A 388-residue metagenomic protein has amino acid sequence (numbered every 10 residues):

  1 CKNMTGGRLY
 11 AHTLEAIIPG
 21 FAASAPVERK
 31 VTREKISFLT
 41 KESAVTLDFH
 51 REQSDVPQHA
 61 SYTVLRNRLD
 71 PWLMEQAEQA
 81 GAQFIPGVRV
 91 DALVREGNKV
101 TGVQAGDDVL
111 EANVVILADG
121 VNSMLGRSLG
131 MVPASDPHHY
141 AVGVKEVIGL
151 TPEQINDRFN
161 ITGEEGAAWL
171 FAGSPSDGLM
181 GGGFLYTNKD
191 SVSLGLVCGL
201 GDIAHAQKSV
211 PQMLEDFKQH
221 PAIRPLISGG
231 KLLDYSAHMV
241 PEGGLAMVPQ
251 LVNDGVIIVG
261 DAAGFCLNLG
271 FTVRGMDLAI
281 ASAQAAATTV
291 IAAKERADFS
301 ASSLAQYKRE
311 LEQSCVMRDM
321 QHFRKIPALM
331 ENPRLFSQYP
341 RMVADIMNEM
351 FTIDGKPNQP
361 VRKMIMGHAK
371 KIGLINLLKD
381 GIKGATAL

Functional and structural regions predicted by a protein language model:
C1-S43, R318: N-terminal FAD cofactor-binding segment of flavoenzymes
P19, A23-V27, R158-N160, S228-G230 (+1 more regions): Short coil/turn segments at secondary-structure boundaries
V45-R66, V197-L200: Helix-loop-beta segment of a Rossmann-like dinucleotide-binding subdomain
Q58, Y62, R66, V100 (+2 more regions): Alpha-helix N-cap/helix-initiation motif
N67, P71-S228: Predominantly flavin-linked oxidoreductase catalytic cores and closely associated redox partners
P175-M180, K189, D202-Q284, D298-R309 (+1 more regions): FAD/FMN-dependent oxidoreductases across multiple families
C266, A285-S337: Active-site-proximal substrate-binding core of FAD-dependent oxidoreductases
L329-L388: C-terminal auxiliary extensions adjacent to catalytic cores
